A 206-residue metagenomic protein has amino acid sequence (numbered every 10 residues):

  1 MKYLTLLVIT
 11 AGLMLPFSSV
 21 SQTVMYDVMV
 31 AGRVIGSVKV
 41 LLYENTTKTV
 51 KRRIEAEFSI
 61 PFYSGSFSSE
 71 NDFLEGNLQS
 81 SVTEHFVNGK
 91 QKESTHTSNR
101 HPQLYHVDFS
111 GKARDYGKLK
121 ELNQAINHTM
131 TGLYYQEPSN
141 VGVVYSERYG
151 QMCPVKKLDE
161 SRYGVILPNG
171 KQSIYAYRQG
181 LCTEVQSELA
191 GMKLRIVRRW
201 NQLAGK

Functional and structural regions predicted by a protein language model:
M1-L4: Positively charged n-region of N-terminal signal peptides that target proteins for export
L6-V8, D27: Short helix-onset patch at the extreme N-terminus, typifying the N->h transition of secretory signal peptides
G12-L13: Hydrophobic alpha-helical transmembrane segments of integral membrane proteins, especially lipid-exposed positions
Q22-R100: N-terminal mature ectodomain segment of secretory-pathway/periplasmic proteins
F86-K193, V197-R199, L203-K206: Solvent-exposed helix/loop surface patches that form functional interfaces
